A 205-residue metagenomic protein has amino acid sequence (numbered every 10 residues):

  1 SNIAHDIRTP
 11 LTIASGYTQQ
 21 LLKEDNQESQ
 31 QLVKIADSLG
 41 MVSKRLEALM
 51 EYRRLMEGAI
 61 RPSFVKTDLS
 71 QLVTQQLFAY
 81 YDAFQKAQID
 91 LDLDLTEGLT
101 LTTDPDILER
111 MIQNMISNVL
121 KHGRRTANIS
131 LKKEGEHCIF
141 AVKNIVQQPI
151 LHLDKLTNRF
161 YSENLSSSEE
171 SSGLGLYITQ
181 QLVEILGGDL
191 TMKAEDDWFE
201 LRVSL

Functional and structural regions predicted by a protein language model:
E57-P62, T100-T103: Conserved micro-motifs of the catalytic ATP-binding
V65, D90-L99: Conserved catalytic submotifs in the C-terminal HATPase_c
N118-L120: Short helix-loop "hinge" at the ATP-lid/N-box region of the Bergerat-fold HATPase_c
T126-E136: Short beta-strand/loop element within the Bergerat-fold HATPase_c
Q148-Y161: Short conserved segment of the HATPase_c
